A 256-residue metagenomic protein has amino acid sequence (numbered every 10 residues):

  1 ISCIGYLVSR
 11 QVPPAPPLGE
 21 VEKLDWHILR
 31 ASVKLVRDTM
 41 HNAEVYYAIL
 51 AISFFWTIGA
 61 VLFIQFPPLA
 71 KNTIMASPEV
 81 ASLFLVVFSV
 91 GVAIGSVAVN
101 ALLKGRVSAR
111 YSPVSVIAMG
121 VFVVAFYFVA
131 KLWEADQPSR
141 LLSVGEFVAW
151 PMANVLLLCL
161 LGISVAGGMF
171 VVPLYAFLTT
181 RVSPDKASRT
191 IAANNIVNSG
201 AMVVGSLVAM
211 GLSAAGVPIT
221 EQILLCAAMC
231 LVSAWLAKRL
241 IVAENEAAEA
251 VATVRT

Functional and structural regions predicted by a protein language model:
I1, S77-V80, A109-R110, L142-M152 (+1 more regions): A membrane-interface helix-boundary motif in multi-pass transporters
I1-L18, G91, M119, T220-L236: Hydrophobic alpha-helical transmembrane segments
S2-L24, G105, A130-E134, K238-E249: Helix-loop junctions on the cytosolic side of multi-pass membrane transporters, especially the intracellular loop
Q11-L50, T73, S139-A149: Juxtamembrane intracellular "pre-TM" segments in multi-pass secondary transporters
R37-I94, S112-F122, F128, G168-M169 (+1 more regions): A single, central transmembrane helix in multi-pass transporters
P78-E79, A109, V182-N194: Loop-to-transmembrane helix entry/capping segments in MFS-fold secondary transporters and related SLC/MFSD carriers
I94-Y111, S213-A214: Helix-to-loop junctions at the C-terminal end of transmembrane segments in multipass secondary transporters
I117-A149: C-terminal ends and interior cores of transmembrane alpha-helices in multi-pass membrane transporters/permeases
